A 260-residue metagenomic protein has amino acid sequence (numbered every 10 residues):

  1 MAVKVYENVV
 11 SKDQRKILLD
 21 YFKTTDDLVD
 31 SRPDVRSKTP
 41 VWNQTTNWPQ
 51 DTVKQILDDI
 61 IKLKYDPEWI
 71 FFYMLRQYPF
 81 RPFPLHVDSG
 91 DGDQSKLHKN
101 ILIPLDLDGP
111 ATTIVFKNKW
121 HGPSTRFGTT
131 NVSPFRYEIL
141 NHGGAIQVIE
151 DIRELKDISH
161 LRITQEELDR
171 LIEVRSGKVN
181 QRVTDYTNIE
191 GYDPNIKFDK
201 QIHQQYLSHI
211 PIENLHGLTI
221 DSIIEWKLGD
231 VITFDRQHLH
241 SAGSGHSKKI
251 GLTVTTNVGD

Functional and structural regions predicted by a protein language model:
M1-M74, F80-P82, R126-Y186: Non-heme Fe(II)/2-oxoglutarate
P79-D260: Catalytic core of non-heme Fe(II) oxygenases with the double-stranded beta-helix
